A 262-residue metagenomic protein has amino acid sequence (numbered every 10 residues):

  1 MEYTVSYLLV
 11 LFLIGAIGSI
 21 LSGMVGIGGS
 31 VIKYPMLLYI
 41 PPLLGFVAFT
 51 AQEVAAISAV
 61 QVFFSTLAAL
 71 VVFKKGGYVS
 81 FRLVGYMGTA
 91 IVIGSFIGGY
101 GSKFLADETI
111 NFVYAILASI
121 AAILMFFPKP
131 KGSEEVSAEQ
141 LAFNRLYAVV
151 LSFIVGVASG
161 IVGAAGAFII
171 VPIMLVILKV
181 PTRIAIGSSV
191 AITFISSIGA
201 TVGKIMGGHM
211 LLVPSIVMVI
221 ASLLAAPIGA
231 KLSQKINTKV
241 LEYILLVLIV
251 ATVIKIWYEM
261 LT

Functional and structural regions predicted by a protein language model:
M1-G23, I32-G45, Q52, A68-A158 (+3 more regions): Juxtamembrane transmembrane-helix boundary motif
S6, V10-I14, A59-A69, A165-V171 (+1 more regions): Hydrophobic, membrane-facing alpha-helical anchors
V25-Y34, G163-I173: Transmembrane helix boundary and interhelical junction motifs in multipass membrane proteins
A51-S58: Interfacial helix-start motif at the membrane-water boundary
S58-V62, S189-T193, P214-V219: Short hydrophobic/aromatic, small-residue-rich stretches within specific transmembrane helices of secondary active
I169-A191: Aromatic-anchored, glycine/proline-accented short structural segments that stabilize local strand-turns or short
